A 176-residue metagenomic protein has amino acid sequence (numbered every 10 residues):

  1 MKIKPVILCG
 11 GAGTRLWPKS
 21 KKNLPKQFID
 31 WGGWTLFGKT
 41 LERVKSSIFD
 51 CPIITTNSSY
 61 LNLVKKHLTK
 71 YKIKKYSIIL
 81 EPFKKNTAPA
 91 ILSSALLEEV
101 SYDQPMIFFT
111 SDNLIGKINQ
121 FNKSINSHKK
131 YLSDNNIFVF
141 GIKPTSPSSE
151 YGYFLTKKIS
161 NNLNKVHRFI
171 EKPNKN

Functional and structural regions predicted by a protein language model:
M1-I7, R15-P18, W34-F108, L114-N119: Conserved N-terminal catalytic core of the sugar/cofactor nucleotidyltransferase
L8-C9, T55, I107-T110, V139-K143 (+1 more regions): Short beta-strand segments
T14-I29: Conserved N-terminal glycine-rich FAD pyrophosphate-binding loop of Rossmann-like flavoproteins
K21-N23, T69-K70, T156: Short, solvent-exposed amphipathic alpha-helical segments in soluble enzyme and RNA/protein-processing domains
P25, G33-W34, L61, F121-N126 (+1 more regions): Amphipathic alpha-helical segments in well-structured domains
F28, I78-I79, I137-V139: Conserved beta-strand scaffold positions in the cores of enzyme catalytic domains, especially in NTP/NDP-utilizing
I118-N176: Conserved core of the sugar-phosphate nucleotidyltransferase
